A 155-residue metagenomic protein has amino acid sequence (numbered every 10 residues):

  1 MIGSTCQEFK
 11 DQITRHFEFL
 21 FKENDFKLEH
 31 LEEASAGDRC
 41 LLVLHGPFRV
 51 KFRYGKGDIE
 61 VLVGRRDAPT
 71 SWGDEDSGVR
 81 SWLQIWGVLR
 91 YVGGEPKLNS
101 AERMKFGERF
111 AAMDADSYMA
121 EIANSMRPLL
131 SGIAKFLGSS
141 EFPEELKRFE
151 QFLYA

Functional and structural regions predicted by a protein language model:
M1-H16, L28-A155: Intrinsically disordered, low-complexity regulatory regions enriched in serine/threonine/proline and acidic residues
